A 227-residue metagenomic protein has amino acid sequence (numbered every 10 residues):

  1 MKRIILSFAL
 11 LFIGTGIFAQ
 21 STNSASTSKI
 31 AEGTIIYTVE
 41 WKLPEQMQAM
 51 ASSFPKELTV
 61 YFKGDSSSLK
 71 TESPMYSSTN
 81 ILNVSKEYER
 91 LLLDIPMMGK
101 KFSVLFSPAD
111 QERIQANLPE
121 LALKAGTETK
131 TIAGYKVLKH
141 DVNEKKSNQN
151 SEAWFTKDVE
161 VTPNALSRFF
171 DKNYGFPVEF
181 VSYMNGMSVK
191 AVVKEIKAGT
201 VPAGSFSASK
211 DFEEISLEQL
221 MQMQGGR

Functional and structural regions predicted by a protein language model:
M1-K29: Bacterial Sec-dependent N-terminal signal peptides
S21-R227: Extended soluble regions of mature proteins
